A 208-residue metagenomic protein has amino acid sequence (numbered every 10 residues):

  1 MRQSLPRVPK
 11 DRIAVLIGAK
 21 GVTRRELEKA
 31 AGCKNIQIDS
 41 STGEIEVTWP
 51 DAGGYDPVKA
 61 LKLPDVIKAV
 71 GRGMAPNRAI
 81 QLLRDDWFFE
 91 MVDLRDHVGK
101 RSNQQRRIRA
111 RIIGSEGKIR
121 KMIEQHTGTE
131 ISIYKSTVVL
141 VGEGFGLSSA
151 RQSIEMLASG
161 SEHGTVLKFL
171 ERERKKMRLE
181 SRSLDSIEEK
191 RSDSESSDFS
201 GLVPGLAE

Functional and structural regions predicted by a protein language model:
M1-E208: RNA-contacting regions in translation and RNA-metabolism proteins, encompassing KH/S1 modules where present
